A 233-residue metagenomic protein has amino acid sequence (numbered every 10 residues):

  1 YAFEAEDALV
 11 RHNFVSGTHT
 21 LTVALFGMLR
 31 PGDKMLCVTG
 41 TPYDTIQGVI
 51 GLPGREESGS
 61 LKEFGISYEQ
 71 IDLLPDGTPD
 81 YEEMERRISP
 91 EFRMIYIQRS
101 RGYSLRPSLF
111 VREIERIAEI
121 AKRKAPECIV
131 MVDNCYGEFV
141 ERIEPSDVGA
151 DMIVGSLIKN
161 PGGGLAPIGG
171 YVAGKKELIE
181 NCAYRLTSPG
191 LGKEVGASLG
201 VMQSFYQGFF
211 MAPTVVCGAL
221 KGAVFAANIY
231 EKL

Functional and structural regions predicted by a protein language model:
Y1-D7, V15, E138: Metallocofactor- and cofactor-centric catalytic cores in central/energy metabolism, strongly enriched
A8-L9, S156: A short linear hydrophobic-aromatic micro-motif
V15-C217, K221, A227-Y230: Conserved PLP-enzyme active-site core in the AAT-like
